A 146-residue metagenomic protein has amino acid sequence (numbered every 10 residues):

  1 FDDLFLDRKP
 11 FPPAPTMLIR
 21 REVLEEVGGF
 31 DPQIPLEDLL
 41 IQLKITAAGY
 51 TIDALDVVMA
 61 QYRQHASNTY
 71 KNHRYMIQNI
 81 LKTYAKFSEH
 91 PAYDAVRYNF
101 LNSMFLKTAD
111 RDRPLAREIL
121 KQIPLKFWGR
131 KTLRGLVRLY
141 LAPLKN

Functional and structural regions predicted by a protein language model:
F1-M76: Conserved nucleotide-sugar donor-binding catalytic segment
I52, M59-N146: C-terminal subregions of glycosyltransferases and related glycan-biosynthesis enzymes
